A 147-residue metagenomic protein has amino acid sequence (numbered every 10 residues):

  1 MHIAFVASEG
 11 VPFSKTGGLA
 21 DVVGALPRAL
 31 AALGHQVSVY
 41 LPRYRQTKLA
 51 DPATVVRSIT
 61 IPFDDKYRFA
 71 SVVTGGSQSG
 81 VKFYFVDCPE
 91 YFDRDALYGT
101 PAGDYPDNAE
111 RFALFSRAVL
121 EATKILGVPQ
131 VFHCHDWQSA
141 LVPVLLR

Functional and structural regions predicted by a protein language model:
M1-T16, L41-R43: Nucleotide-activated donor-dependent transferases that construct or modify glycoconjugates
H2, Q130-V131: Structural motif
E9-V22, K48-A50: A short, glycine/small-residue-rich beta-strand->loop->alpha-helix junction that serves as a flexible
L19-V23, P27, P143: Short, highly selective alpha-helical patches that border small-molecule cofactor pockets in redox/cofactor-processing
A25-H35: A short, Lys/Arg-enriched amphipathic alpha-helix followed by its capping loop at the start of a domain
S38-V39, R43-L126: A conserved catalytic-core segment of Leloir-type glycosyltransferases
N108-S116, F132-R147: An aromatic- and histidine-rich active-site surface loop
